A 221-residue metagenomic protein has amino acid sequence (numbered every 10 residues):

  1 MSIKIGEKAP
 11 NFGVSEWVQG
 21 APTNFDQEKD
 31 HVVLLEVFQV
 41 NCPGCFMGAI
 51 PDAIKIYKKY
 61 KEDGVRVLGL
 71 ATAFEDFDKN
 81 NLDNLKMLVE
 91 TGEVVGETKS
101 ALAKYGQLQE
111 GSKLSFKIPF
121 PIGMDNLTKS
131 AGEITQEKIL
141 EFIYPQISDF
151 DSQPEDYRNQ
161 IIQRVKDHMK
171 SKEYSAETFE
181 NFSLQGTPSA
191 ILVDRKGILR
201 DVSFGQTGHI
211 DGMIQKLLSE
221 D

Functional and structural regions predicted by a protein language model:
M1-N11, D26-K29, E155-I161, E177: N-proximal helix/coil linker or "cap" segments that precede and/or mark the start of modular domains
I5, Q27, K61-E62, L114-K117 (+1 more regions): Extracellular/periplasmic catalytic domains that process cell-envelope and extracellular macromolecules
P10, P43-G44, P51, P121 (+2 more regions): Proline-centered helix-kink/hinge sites
N11-L34, I54-Y60, F179: A short beta-strand-turn-helix
T23-A49, A53, R66-L70: Short active-site neighborhood of thiol/selenol oxidoreductases, capturing the structured segment around
P43, D76, K129-A131, L199 (+1 more regions): Flexible, glycine-rich phosphate/dinucleotide-binding loops and adjacent beta-alpha linkers at cofactor/substrate
G48-I139, D149: Structural microenvironment flanking redox-active thiols in thiol-disulfide oxidoreductases
E141-D221: Thiol-/selenol-based redox modules, centered on thioredoxin-like and closely related oxidoreductase domains
